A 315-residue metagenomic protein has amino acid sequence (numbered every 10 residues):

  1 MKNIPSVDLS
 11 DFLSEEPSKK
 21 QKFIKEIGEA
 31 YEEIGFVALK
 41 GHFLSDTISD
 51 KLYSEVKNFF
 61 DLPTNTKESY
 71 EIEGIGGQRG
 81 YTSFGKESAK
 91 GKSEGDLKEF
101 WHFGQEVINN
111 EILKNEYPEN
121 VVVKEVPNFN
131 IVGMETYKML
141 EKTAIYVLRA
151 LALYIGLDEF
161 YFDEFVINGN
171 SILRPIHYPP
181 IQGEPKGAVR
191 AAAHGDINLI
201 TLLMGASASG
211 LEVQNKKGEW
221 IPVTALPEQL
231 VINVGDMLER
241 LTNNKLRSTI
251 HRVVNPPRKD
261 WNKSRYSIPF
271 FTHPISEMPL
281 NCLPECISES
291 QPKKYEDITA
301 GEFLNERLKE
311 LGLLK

Functional and structural regions predicted by a protein language model:
M1-K315: Peripheral, non-catalytic segments flanking oxidoreductase cores
